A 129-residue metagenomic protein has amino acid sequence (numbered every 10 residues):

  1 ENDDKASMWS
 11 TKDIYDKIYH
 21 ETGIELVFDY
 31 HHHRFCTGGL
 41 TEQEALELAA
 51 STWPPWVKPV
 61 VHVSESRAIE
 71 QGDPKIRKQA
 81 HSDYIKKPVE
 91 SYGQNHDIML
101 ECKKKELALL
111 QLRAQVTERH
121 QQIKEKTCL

Functional and structural regions predicted by a protein language model:
E1-V60: Acidic/histidine-rich catalytic cores of soluble enzymes
S64-I69, P74-L129: C-terminal accessory extensions appended to soluble enzyme cores
